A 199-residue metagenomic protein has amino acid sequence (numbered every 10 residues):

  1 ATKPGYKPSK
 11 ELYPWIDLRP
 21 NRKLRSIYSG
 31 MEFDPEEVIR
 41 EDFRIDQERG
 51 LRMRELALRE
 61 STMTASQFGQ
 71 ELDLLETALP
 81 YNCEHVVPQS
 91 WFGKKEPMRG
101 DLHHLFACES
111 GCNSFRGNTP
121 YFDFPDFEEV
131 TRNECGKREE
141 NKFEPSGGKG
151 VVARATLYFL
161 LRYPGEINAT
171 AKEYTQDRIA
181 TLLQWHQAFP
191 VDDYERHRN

Functional and structural regions predicted by a protein language model:
T2-F127: Betabetaalpha-Me/HNH-type nuclease active-site subdomain
G69-N199: Domain-level detector of nuclease and nuclease-like folds in predominantly extracellular/periplasmic contexts
